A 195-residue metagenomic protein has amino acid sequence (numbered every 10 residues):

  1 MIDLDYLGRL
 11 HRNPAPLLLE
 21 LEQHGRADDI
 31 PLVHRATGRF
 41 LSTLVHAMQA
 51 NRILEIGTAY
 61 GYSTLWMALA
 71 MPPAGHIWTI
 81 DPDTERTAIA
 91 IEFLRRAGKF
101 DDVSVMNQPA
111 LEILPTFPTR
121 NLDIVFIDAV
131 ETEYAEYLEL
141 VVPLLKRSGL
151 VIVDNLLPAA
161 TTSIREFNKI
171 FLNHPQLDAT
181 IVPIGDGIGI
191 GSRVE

Functional and structural regions predicted by a protein language model:
M1-I124, E131-I152, L156-E195: A short alpha-helical cap/connector motif
